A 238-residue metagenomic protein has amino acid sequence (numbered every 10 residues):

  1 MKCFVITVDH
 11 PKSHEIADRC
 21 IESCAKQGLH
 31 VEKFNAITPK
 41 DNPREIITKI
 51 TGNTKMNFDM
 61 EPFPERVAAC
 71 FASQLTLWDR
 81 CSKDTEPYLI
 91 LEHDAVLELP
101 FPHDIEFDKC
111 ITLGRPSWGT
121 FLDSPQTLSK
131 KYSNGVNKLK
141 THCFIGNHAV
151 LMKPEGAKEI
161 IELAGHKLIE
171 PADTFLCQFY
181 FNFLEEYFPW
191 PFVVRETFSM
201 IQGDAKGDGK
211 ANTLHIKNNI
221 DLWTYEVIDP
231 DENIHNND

Functional and structural regions predicted by a protein language model:
M1-L91, A95-D238: An acidic/histidine-cluster motif and surrounding catalytic segment that typifies divalent-metal-assisted enzyme active
